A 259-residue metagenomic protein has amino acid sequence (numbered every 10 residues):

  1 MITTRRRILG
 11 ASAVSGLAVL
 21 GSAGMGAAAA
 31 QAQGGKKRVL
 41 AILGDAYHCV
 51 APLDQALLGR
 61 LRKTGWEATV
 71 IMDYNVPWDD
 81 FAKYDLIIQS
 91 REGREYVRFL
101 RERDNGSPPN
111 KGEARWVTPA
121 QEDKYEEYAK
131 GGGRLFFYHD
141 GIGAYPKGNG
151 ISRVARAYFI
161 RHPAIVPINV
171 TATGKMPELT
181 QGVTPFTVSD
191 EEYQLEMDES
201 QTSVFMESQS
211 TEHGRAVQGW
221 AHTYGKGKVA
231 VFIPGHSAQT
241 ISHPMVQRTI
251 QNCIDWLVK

Functional and structural regions predicted by a protein language model:
M1-G16, A23: N-terminal secretory signal peptides and thylakoid transit peptides that target proteins across membranes
A29-L86: Aromatic-Pro/Gly-enriched surface loop or interdomain linker that acts as a lid/target-recognition segment
G35-K37, L53, K63-T64, S107-P108 (+2 more regions): Extracellular ligand-binding/catalytic regions of CAZymes and related secreted enzymes and adhesion modules
R38-L43, A82-Y145, K226: Short alpha-beta junction capping motif
A46-H48, N75-V76, G93-Y96, G141-Y145 (+2 more regions): Solvent-exposed loop/turn segments at secondary-structure junctions within structured extracellular/periplasmic domains
L53-D54, F137-H213: An acidic, glycine-rich "communication" segment
Y193, G214-T223: Short, surface-exposed beta-strand/loop micro-motifs that present aromatic residues
